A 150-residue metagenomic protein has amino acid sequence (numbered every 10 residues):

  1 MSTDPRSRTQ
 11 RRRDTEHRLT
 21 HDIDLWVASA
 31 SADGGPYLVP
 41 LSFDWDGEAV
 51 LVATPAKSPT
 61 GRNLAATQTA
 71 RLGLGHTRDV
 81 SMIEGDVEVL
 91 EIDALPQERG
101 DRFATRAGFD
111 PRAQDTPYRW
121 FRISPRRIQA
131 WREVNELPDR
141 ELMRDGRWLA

Functional and structural regions predicted by a protein language model:
M1-T9, D79-A150: Charged, gly/pro-rich active-site loop segments
S2-W26: Short, basic/aromatic recognition patches
R11-D14, L38-V39, K57, G108: A generic local structural motif
E16-H17, S42, R62, P111-A113: Short secondary-structure boundary/capping segments
D22-A56, R62-L64, A70-L74, M82-E84: Short beta-strand segments
D46-G47, P59-R62, L90-E91, P138-R140: A short local loop/turn or secondary-structure capping micro-motif enriched for an aromatic residue
A65-A70, T105, F109: Short, intrinsically disordered, mixed-charge
